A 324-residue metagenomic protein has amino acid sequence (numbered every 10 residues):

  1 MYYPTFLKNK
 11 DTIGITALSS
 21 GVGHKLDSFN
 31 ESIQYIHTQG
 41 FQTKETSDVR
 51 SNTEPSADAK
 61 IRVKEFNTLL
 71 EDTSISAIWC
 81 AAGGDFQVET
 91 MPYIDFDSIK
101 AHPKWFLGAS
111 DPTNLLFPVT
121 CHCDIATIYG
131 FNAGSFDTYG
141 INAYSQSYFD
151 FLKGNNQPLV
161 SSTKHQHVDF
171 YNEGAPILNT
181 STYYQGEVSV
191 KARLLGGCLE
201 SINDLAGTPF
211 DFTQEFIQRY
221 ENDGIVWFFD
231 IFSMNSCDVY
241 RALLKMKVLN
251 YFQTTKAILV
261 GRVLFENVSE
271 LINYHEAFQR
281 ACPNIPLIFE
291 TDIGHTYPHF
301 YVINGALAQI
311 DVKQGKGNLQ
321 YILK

Functional and structural regions predicted by a protein language model:
M1-S74: ATP/NTP phosphate-donor binding region
H24-S28, S189-M234: Conserved beta-alpha junction segments in alpha/beta enzyme cores
N30, K60-K64, R241-M246, L271-A277: Charged helix-capping and loop-helix junction motifs
W79-V88, Y93, A109: N-terminal glycine-rich "phosphate-gripper" loop used for MgATP/nucleotide binding and carboxylate activation
I94-V119, A126-G134, P286-L287: Short, acidic/small-residue loops that bind anionic groups at enzyme active sites
I128-E200: Conserved anion/nucleotide-ligand pocket segment
F210-L271: Internal helical hairpin/lid segments
K256-K324: ATP/nucleoside-binding phosphotransfer catalytic cores, i.e., glycine-rich phosphate-binding loops
